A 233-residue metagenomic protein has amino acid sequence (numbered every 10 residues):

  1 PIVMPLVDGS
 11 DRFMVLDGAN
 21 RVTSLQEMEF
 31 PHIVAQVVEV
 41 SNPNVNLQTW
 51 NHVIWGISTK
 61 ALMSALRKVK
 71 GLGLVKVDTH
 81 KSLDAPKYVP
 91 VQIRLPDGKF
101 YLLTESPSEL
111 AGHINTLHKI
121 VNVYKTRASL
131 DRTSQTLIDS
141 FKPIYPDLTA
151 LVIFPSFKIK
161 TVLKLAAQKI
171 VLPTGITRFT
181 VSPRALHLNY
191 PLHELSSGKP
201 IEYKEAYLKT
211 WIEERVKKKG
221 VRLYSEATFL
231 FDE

Functional and structural regions predicted by a protein language model:
P1-M14, N20, Q26, F30-H32 (+2 more regions): Short alpha-helix boundary/capping and kink motifs at helix termini
S10-V15, L148-V152: Short, charged/polar micro-motifs that form catalytic or ligand-binding hotspots
D11, S24, I138-K142: Alpha-helical context
D17-G18, P155: Helix N-cap/beta->alpha junction signal
N20-R21, K158: Alpha-helix capping/helix-boundary segments
H32, Q36-E233: Solvent-exposed functional surfaces
